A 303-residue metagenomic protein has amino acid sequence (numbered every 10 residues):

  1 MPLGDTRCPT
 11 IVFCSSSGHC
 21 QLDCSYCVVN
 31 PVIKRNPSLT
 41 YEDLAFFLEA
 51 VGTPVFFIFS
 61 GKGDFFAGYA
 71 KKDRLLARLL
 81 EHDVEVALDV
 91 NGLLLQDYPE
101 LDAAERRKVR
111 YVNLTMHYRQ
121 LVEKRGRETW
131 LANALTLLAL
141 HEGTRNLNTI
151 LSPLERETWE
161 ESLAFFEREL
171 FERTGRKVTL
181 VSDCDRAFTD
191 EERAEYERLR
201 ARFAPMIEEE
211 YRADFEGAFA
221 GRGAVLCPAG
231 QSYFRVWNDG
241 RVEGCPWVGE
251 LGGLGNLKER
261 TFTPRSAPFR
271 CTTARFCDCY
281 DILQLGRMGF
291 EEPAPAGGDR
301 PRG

Functional and structural regions predicted by a protein language model:
M1-Y41: Canonical Radical SAM [4Fe-4S] cluster-binding loop centered on the CxxxCxxC motif and its immediate flanking residues
G18, G63-F66: Catalytic nucleophile-elbow at a beta strand-turn-alpha helix junction centered on a G-D-S/GDSL motif, marking
K34-R35, F57, V86, E250-G255: A short local loop/turn or secondary-structure capping micro-motif enriched for an aromatic residue
P37-F47, E292-G297: Short cysteine/histidine-rich metal-coordination sites, predominantly Zn2+-binding motifs
L44-S60, G68-W159, R176: Radical SAM/AdoMet-radical enzyme domain recognition
I58, A87-D89, N146-N148, T174-S182 (+3 more regions): A structural signal for short, well-ordered beta-strand segments and their strand-loop junctions that often border
M116-A218, R222-G223: Classical nucleotidyltransferase
C184-G303: Accessory C-terminal segments flanking Radical SAM cores
